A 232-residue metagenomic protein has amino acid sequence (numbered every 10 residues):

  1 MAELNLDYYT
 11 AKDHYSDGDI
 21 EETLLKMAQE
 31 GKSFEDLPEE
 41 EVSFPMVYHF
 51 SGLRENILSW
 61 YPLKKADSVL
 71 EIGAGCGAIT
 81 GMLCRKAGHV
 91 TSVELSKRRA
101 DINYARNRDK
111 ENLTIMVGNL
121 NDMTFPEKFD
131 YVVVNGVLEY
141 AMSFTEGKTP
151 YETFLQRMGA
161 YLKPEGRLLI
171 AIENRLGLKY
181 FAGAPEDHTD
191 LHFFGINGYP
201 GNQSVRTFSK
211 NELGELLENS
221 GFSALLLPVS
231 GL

Functional and structural regions predicted by a protein language model:
M1-Q29: N-terminal auxiliary segments of SAM/dcSAM-dependent transferases
K65-G75: Conserved class I S-adenosyl-L-methionine
C76-A87: Conserved SAM-binding loop of SAM-dependent methyltransferases across substrates and taxa, primarily the Class I
D109-L120: Conserved SAM-binding strand-loop segment of SAM-dependent methyltransferases
T124-V132: A short acidic, Gly/Pro-enriched loop at the edge of an enzyme's catalytic core that lines a small-molecule cofactor
T149-R167: A short glycine-rich, Lys/Arg-flanked "PGG" loop and its adjoining helix->strand segment in the class I
L169-L191: Conserved class I S-adenosyl-L-methionine
Q203-G221, L225-L227: Short alpha-helix
